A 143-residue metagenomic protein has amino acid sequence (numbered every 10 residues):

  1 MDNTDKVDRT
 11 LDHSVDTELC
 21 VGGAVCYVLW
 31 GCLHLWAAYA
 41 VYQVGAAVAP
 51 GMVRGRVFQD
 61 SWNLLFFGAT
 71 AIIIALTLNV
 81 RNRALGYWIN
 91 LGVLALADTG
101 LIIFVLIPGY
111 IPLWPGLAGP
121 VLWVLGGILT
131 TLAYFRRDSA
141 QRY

Functional and structural regions predicted by a protein language model:
D2-Y143: Topology signature of small-to-medium multi-pass alpha-helical membrane proteins
